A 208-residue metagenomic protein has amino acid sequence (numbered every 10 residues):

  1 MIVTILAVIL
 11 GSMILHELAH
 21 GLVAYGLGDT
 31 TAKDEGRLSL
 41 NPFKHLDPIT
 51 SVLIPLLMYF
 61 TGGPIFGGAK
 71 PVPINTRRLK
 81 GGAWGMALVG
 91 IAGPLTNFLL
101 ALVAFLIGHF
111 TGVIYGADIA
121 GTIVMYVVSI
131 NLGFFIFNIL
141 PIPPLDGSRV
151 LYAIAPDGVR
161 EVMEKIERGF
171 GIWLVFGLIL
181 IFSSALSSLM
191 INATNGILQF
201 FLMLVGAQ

Functional and structural regions predicted by a protein language model:
M1-Q208: Hydrophobic transmembrane alpha-helices and their immediate loop junctions in multi-pass integral membrane proteins
